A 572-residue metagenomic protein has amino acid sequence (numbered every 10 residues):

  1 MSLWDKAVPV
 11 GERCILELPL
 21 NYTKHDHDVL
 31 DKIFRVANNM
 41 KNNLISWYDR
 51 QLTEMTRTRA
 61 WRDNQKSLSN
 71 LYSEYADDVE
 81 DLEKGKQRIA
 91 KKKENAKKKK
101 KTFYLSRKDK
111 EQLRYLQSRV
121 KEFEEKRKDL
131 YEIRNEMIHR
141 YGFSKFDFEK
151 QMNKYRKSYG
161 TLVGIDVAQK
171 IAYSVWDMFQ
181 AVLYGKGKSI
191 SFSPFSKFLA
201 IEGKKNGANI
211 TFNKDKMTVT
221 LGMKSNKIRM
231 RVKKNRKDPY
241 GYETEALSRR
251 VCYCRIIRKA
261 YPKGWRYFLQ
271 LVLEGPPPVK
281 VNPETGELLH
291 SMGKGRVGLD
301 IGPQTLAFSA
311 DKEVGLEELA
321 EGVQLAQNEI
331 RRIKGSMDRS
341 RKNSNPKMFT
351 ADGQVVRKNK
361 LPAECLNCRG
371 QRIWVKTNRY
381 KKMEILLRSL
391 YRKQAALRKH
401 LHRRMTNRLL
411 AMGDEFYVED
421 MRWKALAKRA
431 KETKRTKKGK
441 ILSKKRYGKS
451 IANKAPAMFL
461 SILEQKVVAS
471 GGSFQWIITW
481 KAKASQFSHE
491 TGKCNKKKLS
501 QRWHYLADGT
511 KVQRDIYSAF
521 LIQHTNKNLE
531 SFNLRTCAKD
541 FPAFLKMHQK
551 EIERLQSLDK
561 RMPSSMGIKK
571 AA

Functional and structural regions predicted by a protein language model:
S2-V167, N345, F349-P362, V375 (+4 more regions): Long, compositionally biased intrinsically disordered regions
W4-D5, Y267-A572: Positively charged, helix-rich recognition surfaces that bind polyanionic ligands
R13, K216-T220, K227, G264-Q270 (+1 more regions): A generic structural signal for beta-strand entry/edge sites
C14-L20, N226-R236, V314-E317: Generic detection of short hydrophobic beta-strand segments and adjacent strand-loop junctions
L44, K170-M178, V182, I516-N526: Stable alpha-helical structural segments in soluble proteins, enriched in small hydrophobic residues
R57-N70, S189-N209, G353-P362, S485 (+1 more regions): Amphipathic alpha-helical surface "interface" segments used for docking/oligomerization or membrane association within
L68-P262, G448-K449, N453: Acidic carboxylate diad motif detector
